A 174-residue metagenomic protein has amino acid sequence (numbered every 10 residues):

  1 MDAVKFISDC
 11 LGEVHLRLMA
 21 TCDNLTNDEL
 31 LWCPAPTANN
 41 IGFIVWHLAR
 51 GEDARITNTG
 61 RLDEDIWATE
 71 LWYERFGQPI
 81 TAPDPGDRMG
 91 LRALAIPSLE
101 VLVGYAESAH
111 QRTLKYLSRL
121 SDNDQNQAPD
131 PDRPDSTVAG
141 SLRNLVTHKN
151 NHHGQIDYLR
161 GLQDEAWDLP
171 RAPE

Functional and structural regions predicted by a protein language model:
M1-K5: N-terminal export signals and maturation junctions of secreted/periplasmic proteins
S8-G12, L16-M19, E29-P85, A128-E174: Short, contiguous alpha-helical
L11, H15, C22, A106 (+1 more regions): Hydrophobic alpha-helical core bundles mediating ligand binding, dimerization, or RNAP-core interactions
N24, H47-L48, R119: Conserved catalytic core of Hanks-type protein kinase domains
Q78-N126, S141-L145: Acidic/histidine-rich alpha-helical segments that form the ligand environment of transition-metal centers
